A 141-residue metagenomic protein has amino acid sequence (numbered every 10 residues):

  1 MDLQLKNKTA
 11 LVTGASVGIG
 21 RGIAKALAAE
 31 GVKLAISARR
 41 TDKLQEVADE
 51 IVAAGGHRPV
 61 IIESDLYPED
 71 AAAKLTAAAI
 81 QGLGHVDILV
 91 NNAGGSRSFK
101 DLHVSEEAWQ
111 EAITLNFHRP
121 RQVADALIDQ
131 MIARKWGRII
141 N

Functional and structural regions predicted by a protein language model:
M1-L11: Flexible N-terminal pre-Rossmann segment of NAD(P)-dependent oxidoreductases
T9, S16-G18: Conserved glycine-rich cofactor-binding loop
V32-E46: Conserved glycine-rich Rossmann-like NAD(P)H-binding loop of the short-chain dehydrogenase/reductase
T41, E63-L75, E106: The beta1-alpha1 cofactor-binding region of Rossmann-like NAD(H)/NADP(H)-dependent oxidoreductases
A54-R58, A78-L89, R97: A glycine-rich helix->loop->beta "capping" turn within Rossmann-like NAD(P)(H)-dependent oxidoreductase domains
K100-I113: Substrate-binding pocket helix/loop in short-chain dehydrogenase/reductase
A124-D125: A short, exposed helix-loop element centered on a Lys and neighboring polar residues
